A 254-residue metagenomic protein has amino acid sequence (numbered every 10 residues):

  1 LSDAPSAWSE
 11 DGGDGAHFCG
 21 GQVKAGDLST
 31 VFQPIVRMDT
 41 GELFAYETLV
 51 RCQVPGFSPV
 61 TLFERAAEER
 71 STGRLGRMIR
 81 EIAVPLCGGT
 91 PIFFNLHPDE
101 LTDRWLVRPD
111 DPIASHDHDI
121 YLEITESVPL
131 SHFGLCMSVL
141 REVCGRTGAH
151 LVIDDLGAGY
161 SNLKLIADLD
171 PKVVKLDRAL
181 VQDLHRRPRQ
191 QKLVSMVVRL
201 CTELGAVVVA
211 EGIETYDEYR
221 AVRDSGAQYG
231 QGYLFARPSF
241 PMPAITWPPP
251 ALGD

Functional and structural regions predicted by a protein language model:
L1-G12, A16-V23, D27, V31-Q33 (+7 more regions): EAL-family c-di-GMP phosphodiesterase catalytic domain
G12-A16, P59, E69, G73 (+1 more regions): Interdomain signal-transducing alpha-helical coiled-coil linkers
V23, C87, I113-S115, V143-C144 (+1 more regions): A generic structural signal for well-ordered alpha-helical segments
F32-R37, F57-T61, G73-R77: Extended, compositionally biased accessory segments flanking or bridging domains
A45-Y46: Short glycine-/small-residue motifs
C52-A67: A short, polar/charged loop-to-alpha-helix boundary motif
L62, A83, V197: Aromatic/hydrophobic pocket-lining residues that form π-stacking "cages" and hydrophobic walls in ligand
S71-S138, A149: Catalytic core of bacterial c-di-GMP phosphodiesterases, primarily the EAL and HD-GYP domains, capturing alpha-helical
